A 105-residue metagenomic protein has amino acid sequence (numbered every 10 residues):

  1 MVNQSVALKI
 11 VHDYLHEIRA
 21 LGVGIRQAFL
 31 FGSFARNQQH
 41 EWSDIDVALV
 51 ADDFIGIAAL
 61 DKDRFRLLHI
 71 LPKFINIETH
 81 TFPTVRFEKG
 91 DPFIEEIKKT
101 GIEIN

Functional and structural regions predicted by a protein language model:
M1-R26, R36-E41, D52-N105: Catalytic core of pol beta-like nucleotidyltransferases
F31-S33: Glycine-rich beta-strand-to-loop/alpha-helix junction loops that act as flexible
D44: ATP/adenylate-binding site constellation spanning eukaryotic-like Ser/Thr protein kinases, ABC-transporter
